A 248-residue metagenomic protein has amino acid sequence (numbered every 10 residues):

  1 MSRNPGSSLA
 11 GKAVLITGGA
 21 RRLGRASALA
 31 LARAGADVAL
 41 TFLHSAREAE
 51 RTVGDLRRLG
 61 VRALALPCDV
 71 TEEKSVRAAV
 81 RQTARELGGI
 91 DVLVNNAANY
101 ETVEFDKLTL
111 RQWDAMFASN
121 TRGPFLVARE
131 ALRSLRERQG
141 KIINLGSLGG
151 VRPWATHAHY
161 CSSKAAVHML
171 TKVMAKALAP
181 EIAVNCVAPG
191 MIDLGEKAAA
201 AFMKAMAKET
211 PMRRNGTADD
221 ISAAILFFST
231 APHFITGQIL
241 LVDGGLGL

Functional and structural regions predicted by a protein language model:
A20-R22: Conserved glycine-rich cofactor-binding loop
E104-F105, T109-D114, M206: Substrate-binding pocket helix/loop in short-chain dehydrogenase/reductase
F125, S134, T217-V242, G247: C-terminal substrate-recognition "lid" of short-chain dehydrogenase/reductases
A128, S163, T171: Active-site helix of classical SDR
R133, A175-P180: Alpha-helical segment proximal to the catalytic Tyr-Lys
S147: Residue(s) in the substrate-gating loop at a strand-loop-helix junction that position the organic substrate next
A179-A183, I235-G237: Short, small/polar-rich loop/turn modules that mediate ligand/substrate recognition or access, typified
